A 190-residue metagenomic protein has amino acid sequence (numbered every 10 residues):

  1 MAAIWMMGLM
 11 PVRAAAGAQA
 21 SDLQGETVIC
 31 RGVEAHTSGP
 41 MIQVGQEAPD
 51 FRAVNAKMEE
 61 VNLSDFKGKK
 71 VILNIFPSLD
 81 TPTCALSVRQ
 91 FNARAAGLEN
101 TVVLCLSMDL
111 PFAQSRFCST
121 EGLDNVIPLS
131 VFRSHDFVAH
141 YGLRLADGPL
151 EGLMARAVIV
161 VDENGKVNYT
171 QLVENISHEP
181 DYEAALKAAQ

Functional and structural regions predicted by a protein language model:
M1-L9: Bacterial N-terminal signal peptides
A14-Q190: Chalcogenol-based redox active-site neighborhoods
